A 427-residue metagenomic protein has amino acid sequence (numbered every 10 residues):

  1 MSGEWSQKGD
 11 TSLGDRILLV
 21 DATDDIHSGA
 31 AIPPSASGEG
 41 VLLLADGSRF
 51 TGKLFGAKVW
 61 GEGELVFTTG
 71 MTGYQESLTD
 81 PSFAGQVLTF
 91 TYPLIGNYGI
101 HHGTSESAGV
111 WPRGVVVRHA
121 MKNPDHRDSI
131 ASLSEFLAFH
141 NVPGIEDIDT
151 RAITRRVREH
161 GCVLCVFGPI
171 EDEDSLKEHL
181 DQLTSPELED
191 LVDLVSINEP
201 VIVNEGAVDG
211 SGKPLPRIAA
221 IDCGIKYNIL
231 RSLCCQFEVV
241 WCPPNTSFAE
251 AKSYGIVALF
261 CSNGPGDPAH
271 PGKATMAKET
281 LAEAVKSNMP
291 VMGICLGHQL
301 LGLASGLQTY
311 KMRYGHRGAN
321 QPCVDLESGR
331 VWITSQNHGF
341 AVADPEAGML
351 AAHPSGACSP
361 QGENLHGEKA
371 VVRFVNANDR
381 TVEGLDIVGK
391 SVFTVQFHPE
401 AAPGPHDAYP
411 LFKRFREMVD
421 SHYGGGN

Functional and structural regions predicted by a protein language model:
S2-E250, Y254, E400-G404, R414-N427: RNA-binding accessory domains that recognize and position tRNA/RNA substrates
A120, G264, F340, K390 (+1 more regions): Flexible loop residues that form catalytic and substrate-binding hotspots at small-molecule/glycan-binding clefts
P143, R217, P290-M292, Q308 (+1 more regions): Proline-centered loop/turn at the N-terminus of a beta-strand
R217-D222, T334-S335, F393-F397: Active-site-proximal beta-strand elements of phosphoester/diester hydrolases
S253-A258, S262-P345, P405-R414, M418-V419: Cysteine-nucleophile active-site neighborhood
R330-G389, N427: Catalytic beta-strand/loop cores that center a nucleophilic Ser/Cys/Thr and support acyl-enzyme chemistry
